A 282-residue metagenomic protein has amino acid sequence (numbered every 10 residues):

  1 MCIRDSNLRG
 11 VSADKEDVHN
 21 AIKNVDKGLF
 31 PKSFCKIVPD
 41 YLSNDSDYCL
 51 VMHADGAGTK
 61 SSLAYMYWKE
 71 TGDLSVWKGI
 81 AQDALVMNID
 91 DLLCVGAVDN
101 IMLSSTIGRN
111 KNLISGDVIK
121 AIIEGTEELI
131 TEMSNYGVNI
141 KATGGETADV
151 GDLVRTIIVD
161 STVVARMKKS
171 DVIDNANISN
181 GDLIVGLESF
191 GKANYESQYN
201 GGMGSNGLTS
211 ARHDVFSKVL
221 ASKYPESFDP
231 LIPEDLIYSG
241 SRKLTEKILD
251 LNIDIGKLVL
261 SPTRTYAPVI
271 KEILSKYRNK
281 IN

Functional and structural regions predicted by a protein language model:
R4-N282: Helix-biased detector of long, well-ordered alpha-helical tracts
